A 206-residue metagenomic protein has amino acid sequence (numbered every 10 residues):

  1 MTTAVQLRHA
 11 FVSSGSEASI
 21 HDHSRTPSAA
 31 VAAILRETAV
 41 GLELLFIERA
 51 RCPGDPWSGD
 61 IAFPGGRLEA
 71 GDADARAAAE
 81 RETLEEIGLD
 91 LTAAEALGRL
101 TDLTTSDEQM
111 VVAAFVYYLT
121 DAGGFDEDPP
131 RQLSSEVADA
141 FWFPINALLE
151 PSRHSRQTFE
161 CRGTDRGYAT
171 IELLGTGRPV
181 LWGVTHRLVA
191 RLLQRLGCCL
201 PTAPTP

Functional and structural regions predicted by a protein language model:
M1-F63, R67-D128, N146, D165-P206: N-terminal leader/linker segments that precede catalytic domains of diphosphate-processing enzymes
Q132-I171, G175: NUDIX/MutT-family hydrolases
